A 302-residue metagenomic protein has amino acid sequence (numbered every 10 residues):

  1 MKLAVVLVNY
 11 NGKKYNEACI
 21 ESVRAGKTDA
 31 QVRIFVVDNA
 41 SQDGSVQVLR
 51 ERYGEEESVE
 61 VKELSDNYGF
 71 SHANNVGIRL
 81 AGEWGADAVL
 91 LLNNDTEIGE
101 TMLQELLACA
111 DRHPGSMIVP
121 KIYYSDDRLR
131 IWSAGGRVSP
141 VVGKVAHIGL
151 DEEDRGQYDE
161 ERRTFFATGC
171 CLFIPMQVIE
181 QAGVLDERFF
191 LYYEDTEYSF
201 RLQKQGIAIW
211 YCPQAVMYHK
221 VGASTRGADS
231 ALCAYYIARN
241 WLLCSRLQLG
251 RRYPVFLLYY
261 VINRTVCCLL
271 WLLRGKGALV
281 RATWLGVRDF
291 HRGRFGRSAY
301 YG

Functional and structural regions predicted by a protein language model:
E21-Q31: Short, acidic, metal-binding catalytic loop of nucleotide-sugar glycosyltransferases
S22, D38-Q47, D66, T96: A conserved acidic beta->alpha catalytic loop
E63-W84: Glycine-rich, basic loop-to-helix element that forms the pyrophosphate-binding segment of sugar-nucleotide handling
G85-E97: Short beta-strand-to-loop acidic/aromatic patch adjacent to the donor-nucleotide binding site
E97-W132, V138-S139: Conserved donor NDP-sugar-binding/catalytic core segment of glycosyltransferases
S139-F165: Short, flexible, basic/aromatic active-site loop/helix in glycosyltransferases
F165-V184, R188-V216: A short, conserved alpha-helix in the catalytic core of glycosyltransferases
L232-N240, G250-G302: Non-catalytic, C-terminal membrane-associated alpha-helical segments of glycosyltransferases
